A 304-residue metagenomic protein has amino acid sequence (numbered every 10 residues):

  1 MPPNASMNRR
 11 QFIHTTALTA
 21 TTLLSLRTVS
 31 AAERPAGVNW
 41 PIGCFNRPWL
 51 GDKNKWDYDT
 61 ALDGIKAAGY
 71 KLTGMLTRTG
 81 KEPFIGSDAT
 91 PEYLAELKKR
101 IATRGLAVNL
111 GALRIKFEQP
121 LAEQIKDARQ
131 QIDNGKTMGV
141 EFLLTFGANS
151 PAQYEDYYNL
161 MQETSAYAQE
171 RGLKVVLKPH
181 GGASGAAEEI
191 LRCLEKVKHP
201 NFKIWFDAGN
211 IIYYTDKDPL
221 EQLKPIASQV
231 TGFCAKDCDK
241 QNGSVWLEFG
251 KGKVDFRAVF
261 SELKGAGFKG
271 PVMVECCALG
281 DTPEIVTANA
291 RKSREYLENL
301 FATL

Functional and structural regions predicted by a protein language model:
P2-A20: N-terminal secretory signal peptides and thylakoid transit peptides that target proteins across membranes
T16-S25, T60-G64, R100-A107, L113-I204 (+1 more regions): Active-site acidic/histidine proton-transfer and metal-coordination neighborhood in alpha/beta enzyme cores
R27-W56: C-terminal segment of N-terminal export signals and the immediately downstream linker at the start of the mature
W40-N46, T73-M75, V108-L113, L143-T145 (+4 more regions): Hydrophobic faces of well-ordered beta-strands that scaffold small-molecule active sites in alpha/beta enzyme cores
P41, L72-T73, A166-F260: Acidic/histidine-rich catalytic cores of soluble enzymes
C44, I65, I101, G135 (+5 more regions): Conserved, mostly hydrophobic/aromatic
F45-W49, L76-R78, L113-K116, G147-N149 (+4 more regions): Active-site beta-loop-alpha junctions enriched in small/polar residues
G74-E96: Glycine-rich, proline-tolerant flexible connector loops at the mouths of alpha/beta enzymes
